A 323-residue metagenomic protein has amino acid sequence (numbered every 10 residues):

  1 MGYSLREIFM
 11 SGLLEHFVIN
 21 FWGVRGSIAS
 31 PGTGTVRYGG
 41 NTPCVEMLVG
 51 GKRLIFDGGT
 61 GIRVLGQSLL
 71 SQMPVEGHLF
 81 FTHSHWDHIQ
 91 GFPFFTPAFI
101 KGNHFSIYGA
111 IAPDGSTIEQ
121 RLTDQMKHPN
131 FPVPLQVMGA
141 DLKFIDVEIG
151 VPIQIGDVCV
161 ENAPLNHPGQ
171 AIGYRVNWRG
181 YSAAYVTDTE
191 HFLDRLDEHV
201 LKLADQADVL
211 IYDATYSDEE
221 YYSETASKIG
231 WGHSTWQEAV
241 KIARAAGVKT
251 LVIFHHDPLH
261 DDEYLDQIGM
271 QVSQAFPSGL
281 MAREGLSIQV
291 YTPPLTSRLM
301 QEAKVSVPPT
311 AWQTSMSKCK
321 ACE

Functional and structural regions predicted by a protein language model:
G2-A184, F192-R195, V200-L201, D262-M316 (+1 more regions): Binuclear metal-dependent hydrolase catalytic cores
F56, T82, V186-T187, Y212-A214 (+1 more regions): Active-site flanking residues adjacent to catalytic metal/cofactor-binding acidic residues
F192-E284: Cap/insert and terminal regions of metallo-dependent hydrolase folds
